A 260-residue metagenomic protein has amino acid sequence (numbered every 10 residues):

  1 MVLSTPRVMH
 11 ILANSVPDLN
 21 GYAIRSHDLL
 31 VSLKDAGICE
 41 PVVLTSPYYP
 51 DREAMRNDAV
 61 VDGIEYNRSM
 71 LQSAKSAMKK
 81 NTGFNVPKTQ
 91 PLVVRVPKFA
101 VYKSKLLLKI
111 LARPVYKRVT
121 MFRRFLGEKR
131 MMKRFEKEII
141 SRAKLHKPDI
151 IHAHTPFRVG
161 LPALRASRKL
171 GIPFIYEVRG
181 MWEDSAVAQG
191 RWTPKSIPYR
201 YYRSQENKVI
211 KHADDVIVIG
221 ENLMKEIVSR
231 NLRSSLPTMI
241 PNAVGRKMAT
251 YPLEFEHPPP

Functional and structural regions predicted by a protein language model:
M1-K75, S235-P237, G245: N-terminal subdomain of nucleotide-sugar transferases
M1-P6, Y251-P260: Nucleotide-sugar donor-binding and catalytic loop/hinge architecture of NDP-sugar-dependent glycosyltransferases
L3, V42-H146: A conserved catalytic-core segment of Leloir-type glycosyltransferases
M131-K137, P173-I175, E183-K208: Nucleotide-sugar donor phosphate/pyrophosphate-binding loop at the beta->alpha transition of glycosyltransferases
I139-V159, I172-P173: Short N-terminal targeting/anchoring amphipathic segment
L170-P173, R233-S235: A short helix->loop->beta-strand "cap" motif at the edges of active sites that frequently abuts
K211-G220: A short beta-strand/loop micro-motif in the catalytic core of glycosyltransferases that engages the nucleotide-sugar
N222, A243: Carbohydrate-associated surface elements
